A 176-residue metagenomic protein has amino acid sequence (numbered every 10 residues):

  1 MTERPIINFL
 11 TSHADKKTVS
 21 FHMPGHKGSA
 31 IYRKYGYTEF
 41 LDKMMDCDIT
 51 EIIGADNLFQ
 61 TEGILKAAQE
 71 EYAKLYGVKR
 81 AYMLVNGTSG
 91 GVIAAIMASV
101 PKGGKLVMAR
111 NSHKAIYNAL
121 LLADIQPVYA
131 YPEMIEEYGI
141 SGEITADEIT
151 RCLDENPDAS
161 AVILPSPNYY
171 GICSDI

Functional and structural regions predicted by a protein language model:
M1-M44: N-terminal glycine-rich, Lys/His-bearing helix-loop that initiates the first secondary-structure elements of many
M44-G87: Conserved N-terminal alpha-helix of the aminotransferase class I/II PLP-enzyme fold
L65, N86-G91, S112-A115, P167-I172: Gly/Ser/Thr-rich loops at beta-strand to alpha-helix junctions that form or flank small-molecule/cofactor-binding
R80-G103, A119: Conserved beta-loop-alpha segment that forms the PLP phosphate-binding cup at the N-terminus of a helix
M108-P127: Substrate-binding/gating loop at the entrance of the active-site cleft, primarily in PLP-dependent aminotransferase-like
N111-K114, Y131-E137: Short, acidic/turn-prone active-site loops that include or flank metal/cofactor- and phosphate-binding residues
Y138-I176: Active-site phosphate-binding strand-loop segment of PLP-dependent enzymes
